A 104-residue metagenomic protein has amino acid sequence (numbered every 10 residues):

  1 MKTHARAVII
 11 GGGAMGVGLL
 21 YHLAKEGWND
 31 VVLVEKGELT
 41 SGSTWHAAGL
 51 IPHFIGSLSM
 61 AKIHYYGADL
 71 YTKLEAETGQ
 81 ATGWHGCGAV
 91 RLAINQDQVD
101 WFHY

Functional and structural regions predicted by a protein language model:
M1-K2, K25, W84: Short, flexible hinge/linker loops that cap or flank conserved catalytic cores
M1-M15, V32: Beta1/beta-strand and adjacent pyrophosphate-binding region of the FAD-binding site in flavoprotein oxidoreductases
I10-G11, E35, A47, G86-G88: A secondary-structure boundary/capping signal
G16, T40, V99: Flexible, glycine-rich phosphate/dinucleotide-binding loops and adjacent beta-alpha linkers at cofactor/substrate
H22, H46, H64: Histidine-centered active-site/metal-ligand motif
A24-W45: Glycine-rich FAD pyrophosphate-binding loop
G49-Y104: Dinucleotide-binding Rossmann-like beta1-alpha1 core, especially the glycine-rich loop that anchors the ADP
